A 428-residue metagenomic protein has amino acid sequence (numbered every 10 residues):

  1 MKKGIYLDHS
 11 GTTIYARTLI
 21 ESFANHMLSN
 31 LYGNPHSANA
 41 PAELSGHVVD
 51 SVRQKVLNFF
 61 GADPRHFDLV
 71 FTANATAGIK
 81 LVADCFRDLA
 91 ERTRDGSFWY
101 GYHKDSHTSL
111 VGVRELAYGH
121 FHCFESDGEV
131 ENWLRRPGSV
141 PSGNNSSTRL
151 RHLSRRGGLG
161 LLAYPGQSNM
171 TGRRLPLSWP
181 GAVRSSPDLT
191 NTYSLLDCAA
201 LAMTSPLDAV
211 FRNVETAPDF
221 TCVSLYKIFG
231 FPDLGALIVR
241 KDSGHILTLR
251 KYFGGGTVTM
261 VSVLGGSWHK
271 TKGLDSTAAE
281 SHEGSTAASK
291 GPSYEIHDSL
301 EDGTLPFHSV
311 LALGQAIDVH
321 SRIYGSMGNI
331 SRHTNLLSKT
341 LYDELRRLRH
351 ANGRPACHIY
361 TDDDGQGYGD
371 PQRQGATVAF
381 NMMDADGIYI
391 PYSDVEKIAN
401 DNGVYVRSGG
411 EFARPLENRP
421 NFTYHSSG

Functional and structural regions predicted by a protein language model:
M1-G428: Pyridoxal 5′-phosphate
